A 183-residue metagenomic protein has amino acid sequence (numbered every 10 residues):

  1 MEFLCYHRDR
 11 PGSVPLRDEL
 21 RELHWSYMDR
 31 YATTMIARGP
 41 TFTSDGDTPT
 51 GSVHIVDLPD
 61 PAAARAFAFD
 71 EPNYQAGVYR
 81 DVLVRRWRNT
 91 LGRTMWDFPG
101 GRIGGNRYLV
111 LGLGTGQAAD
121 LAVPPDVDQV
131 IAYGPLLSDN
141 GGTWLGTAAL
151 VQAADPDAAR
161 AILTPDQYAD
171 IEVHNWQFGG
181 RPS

Functional and structural regions predicted by a protein language model:
M1-S183: Conserved, structured core segments of small domains
